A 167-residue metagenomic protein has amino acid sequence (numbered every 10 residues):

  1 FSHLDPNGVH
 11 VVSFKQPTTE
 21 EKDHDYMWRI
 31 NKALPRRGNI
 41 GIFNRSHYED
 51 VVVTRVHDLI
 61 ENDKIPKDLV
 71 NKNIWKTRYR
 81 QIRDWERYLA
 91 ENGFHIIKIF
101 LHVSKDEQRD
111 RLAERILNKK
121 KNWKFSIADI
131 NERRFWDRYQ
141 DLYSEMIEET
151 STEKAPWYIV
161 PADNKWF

Functional and structural regions predicted by a protein language model:
F1-F167: Glycine-rich phosphate-binding loop of ATP-dependent small-molecule kinases
